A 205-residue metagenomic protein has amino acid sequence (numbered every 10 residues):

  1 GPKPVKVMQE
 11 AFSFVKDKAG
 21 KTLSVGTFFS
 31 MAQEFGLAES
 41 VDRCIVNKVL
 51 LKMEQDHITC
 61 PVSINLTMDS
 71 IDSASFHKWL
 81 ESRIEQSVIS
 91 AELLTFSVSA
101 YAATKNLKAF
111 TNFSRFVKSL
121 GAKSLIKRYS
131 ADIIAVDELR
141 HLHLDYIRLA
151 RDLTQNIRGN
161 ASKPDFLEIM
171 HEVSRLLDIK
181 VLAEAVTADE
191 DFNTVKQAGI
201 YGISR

Functional and structural regions predicted by a protein language model:
G1-F29, S204: Active-site core of bacterial EAL-family cyclic-dinucleotide phosphodiesterase domains
P4, F28, I45, I64 (+3 more regions): Hydrophobic scaffolding residues in well-structured cytosolic catalytic/regulatory domains that bind or process
D17-T22, V46-L50, R128: Short acidic-capped amphipathic helix/loop micro-motif used as an active-site/signal-coupling element
M31-A32, V41, I45-V49, L80 (+3 more regions): Structural preference for long, well-ordered alpha-helical segments in enzyme cores
E34, Q55-C60, L120-A122, H143: Short glycine/proline-enriched coil/turn segments at helix->beta-strand junctions
L37-A109, A185: Catalytic core of bacterial c-di-GMP phosphodiesterases, primarily the EAL and HD-GYP domains, capturing alpha-helical
R83-I157, H171-V173, L177-R205: The catalytic core of metal-dependent phosphodiesterases that act on cyclic dinucleotides
